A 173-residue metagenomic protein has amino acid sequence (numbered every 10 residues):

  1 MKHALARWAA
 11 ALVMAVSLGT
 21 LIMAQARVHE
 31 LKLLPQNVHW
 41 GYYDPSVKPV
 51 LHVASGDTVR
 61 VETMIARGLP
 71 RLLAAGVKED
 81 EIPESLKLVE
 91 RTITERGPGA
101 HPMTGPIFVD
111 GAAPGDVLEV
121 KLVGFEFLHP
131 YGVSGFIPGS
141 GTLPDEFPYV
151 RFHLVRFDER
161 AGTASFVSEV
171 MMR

Functional and structural regions predicted by a protein language model:
A9-T20: Bacterial N-terminal signal peptides
I22-A26: Boundary at the C-terminal end of the N-terminal hydrophobic targeting segment
L34-D44, R96-T104: Short, structured beta-strand/loop micro-motifs enriched in basic residues and often containing a Trp
V61, V117-V120: A generic structural signal for residues embedded in beta-strands
A66-K78, F125-F136: Short, Lys/Arg- and Gly-enriched loop/turn segments at beta-strand edges
H101-P102, F108, G124-R173: Intrinsically disordered, low-complexity linker/loop segments enriched in Gly/Pro and charged/polar residues
